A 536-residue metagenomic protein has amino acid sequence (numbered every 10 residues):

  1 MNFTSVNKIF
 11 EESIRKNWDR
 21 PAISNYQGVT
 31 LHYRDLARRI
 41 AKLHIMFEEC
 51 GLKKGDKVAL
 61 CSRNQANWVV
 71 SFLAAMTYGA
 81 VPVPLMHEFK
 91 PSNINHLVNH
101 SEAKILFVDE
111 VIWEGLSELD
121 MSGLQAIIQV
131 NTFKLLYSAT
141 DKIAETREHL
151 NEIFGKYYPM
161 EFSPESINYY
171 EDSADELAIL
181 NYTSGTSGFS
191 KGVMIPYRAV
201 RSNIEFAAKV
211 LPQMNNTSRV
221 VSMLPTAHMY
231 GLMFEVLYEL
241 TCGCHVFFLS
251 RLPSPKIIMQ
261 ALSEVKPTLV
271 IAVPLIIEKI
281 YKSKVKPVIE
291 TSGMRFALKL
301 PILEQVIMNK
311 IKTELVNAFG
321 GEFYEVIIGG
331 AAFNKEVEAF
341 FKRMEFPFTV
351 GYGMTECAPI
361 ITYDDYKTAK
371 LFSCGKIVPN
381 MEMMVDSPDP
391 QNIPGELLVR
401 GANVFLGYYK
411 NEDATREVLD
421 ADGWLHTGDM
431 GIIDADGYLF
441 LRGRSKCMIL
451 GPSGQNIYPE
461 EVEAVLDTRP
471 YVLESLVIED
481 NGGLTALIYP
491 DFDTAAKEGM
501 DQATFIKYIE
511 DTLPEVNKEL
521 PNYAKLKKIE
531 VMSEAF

Functional and structural regions predicted by a protein language model:
N2, P21-G51, D56-Q65, V69-L73 (+2 more regions): Conserved AMP-binding/adenylate-forming core of the ANL superfamily
I9, C50, T77, V81-K156 (+2 more regions): Structural core segment of the AMP-binding/adenylate-forming
I9-H32, S187: AMP-dependent adenylate-forming
W18-D19, Q129, R147-Y182, F189 (+1 more regions): Conserved pre-ATP/AMP-binding loop-to-beta segment of ANL
R201-R219, T226-T313, E322, P347: Conserved AMP-binding/adenylation subdomain of ANL enzymes
F247-L249, V326, F333-G395, N403-L406 (+2 more regions): Conserved ATP-binding loop and adjacent catalytic segment of the adenylate-forming AMP-binding
I377, Q391-G451, T468: Conserved ATP-binding/catalytic segment of the ANL
I449, E474-T485, P514-F536: Conserved C-terminal "lid"/linker of ANL adenylate-forming enzymes
